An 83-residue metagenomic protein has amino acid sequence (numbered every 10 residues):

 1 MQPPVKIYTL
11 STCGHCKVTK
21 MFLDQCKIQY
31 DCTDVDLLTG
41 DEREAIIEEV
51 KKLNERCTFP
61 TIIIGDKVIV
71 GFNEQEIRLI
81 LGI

Functional and structural regions predicted by a protein language model:
M1-Q29, T33: Local sequence-structure signature of Cys/Sec-based thiol-disulfide redox active-site neighborhoods
G14, D36, V70: Nucleotide phosphate-binding site architecture
D24, K51-K52, L79: Short polybasic/polar patches that bind polyanions
V35-E55, I83: Thioredoxin-like thiol-disulfide oxidoreductase module
P60-I69: A short, hydrophobic beta-strand/beta-hairpin element that forms part of a small beta-sheet core
E74: A basic- and aromatic-enriched beta-loop-alpha substructure that forms the phosphate/nucleotide- and DNA/RNA-contacting
I77-I83: Thiol-/selenol-based redox modules, centered on thioredoxin-like and closely related oxidoreductase domains
